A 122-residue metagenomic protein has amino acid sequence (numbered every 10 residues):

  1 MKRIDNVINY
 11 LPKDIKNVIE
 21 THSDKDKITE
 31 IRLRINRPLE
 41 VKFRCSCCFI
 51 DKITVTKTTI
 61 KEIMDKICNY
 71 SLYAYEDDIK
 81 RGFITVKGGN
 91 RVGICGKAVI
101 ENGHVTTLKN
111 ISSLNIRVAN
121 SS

Functional and structural regions predicted by a protein language model:
M1-G89, A98: N-terminal accessory targeting/assembly segments
L72-S122: P-loop NTP-binding catalytic core
